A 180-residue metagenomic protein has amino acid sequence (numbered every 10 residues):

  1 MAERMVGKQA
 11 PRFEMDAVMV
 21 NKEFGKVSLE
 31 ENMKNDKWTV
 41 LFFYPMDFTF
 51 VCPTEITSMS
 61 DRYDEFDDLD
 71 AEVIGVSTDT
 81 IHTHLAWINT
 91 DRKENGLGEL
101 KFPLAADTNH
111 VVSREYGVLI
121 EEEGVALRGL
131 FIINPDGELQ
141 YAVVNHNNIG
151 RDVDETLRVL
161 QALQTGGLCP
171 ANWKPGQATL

Functional and structural regions predicted by a protein language model:
M1-L180: Chalcogenol-based redox active-site neighborhoods
